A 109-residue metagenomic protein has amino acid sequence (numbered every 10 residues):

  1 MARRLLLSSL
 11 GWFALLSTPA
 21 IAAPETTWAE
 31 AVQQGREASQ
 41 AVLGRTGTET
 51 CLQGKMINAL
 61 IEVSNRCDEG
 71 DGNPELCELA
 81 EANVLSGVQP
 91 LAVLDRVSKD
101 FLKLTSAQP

Functional and structural regions predicted by a protein language model:
M1-S9: Bacterial N-terminal signal peptides that target proteins for export
S8-S17: Bacterial N-terminal signal peptides
T18-A22: Sec/Tat signal peptide C-region and signal peptidase I cleavage site
A23-P109: Post-signal/leader-peptide non-cytosolic segments of secretory proteins
